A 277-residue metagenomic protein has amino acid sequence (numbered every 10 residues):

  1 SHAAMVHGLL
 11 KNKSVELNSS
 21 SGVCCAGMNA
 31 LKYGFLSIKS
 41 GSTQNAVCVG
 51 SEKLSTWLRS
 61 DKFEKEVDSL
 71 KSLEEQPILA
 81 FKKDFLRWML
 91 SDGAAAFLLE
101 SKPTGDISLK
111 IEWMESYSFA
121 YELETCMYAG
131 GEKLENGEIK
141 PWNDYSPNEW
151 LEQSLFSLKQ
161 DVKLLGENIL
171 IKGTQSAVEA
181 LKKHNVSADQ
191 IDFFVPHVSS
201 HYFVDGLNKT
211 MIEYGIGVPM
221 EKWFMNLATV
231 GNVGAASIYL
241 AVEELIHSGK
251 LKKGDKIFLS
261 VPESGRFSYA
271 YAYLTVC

Functional and structural regions predicted by a protein language model:
S1-M5: A structural motif shared across PLP-dependent enzymes of the aminotransferase-like
K13, N18-S40, K163-L181, D192-C277: Claisen-condensing/thiolase-fold acyl-transfer catalytic domains that form or cleave C-C bonds in fatty acid
S21, A46-E52, L99, L259-P262: Short beta-strand segments
S42-E64, F119-M127, H201: Acyl-CoA/ACP chain-elongation machinery
G50-E52, M114-S116, P196-S199, P262: Short, well-ordered beta-to-alpha junction loops that form the rim of enzyme active sites and present histidine/acidic
S55-A80: Short, flexible helix-coil linker/hinge segments at the edges of structured domains or between repeats
Q76-E167, P262, Y273-C277: Condensing-enzyme catalytic core mediating Claisen C-C bond formation in acyl metabolism
